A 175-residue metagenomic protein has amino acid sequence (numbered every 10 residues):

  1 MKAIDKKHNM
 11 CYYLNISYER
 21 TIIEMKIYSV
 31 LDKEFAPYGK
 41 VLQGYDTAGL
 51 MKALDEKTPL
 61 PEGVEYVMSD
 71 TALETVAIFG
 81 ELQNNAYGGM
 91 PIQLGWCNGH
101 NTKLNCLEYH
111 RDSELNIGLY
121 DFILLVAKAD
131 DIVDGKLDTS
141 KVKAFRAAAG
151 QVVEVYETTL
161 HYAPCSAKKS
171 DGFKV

Functional and structural regions predicted by a protein language model:
Y12-Y18: Short, positively charged and aromatic/hydrophobic N-terminal segments
E24-A149, A163-K174: Active-site region of the double-stranded beta-helix
Q151-V153, T158-Y162: Histidine-centered metal-chelating micro-motifs
